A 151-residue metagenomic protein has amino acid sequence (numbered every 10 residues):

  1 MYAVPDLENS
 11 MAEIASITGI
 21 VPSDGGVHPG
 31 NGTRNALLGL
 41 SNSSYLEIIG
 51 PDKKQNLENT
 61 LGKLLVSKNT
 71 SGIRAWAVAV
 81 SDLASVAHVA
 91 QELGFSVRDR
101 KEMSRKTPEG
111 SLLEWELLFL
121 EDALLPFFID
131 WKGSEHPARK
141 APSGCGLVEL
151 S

Functional and structural regions predicted by a protein language model:
M1-Y2, I73-A79, V148-S151: Short cationic amphipathic helices and targeting signals
V4-D6, G133-S134: Short, composition-biased local secondary-structure segments
V4-P5, H28, V80: Short alpha-helix boundary/capping motifs
L7-E8, L83: Residues at or immediately preceding the N-termini of alpha-helices
N9-L65: Glycine/small-residue-rich interface belts in oligomeric ring/scaffold proteins and their assembly partners
G26, A36-G39, Y45-E47, A75 (+1 more regions): Vicinal oxygen chelate
K53-Q91: A basic- and aromatic-enriched beta-loop-alpha substructure that forms the phosphate/nucleotide- and DNA/RNA-contacting
